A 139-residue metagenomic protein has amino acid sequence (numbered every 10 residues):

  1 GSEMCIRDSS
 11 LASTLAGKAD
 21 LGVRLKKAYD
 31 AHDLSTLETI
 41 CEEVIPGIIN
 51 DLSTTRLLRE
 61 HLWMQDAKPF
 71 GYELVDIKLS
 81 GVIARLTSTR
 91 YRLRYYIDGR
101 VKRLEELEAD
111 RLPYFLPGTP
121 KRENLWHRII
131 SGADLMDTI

Functional and structural regions predicted by a protein language model:
G1-I6, S53-I139: Short, small-residue-biased leader/transition segments that mark boundaries at the very start of proteins
R7-S9, A28, I40-C41: Small-residue hotspots
G17, V44, I48-D51, V82 (+1 more regions): Alpha-helical packing segments of well-folded alpha/beta enzyme cores
L21: Conserved, mostly hydrophobic/aromatic
K26-Y29, D33: Short coil/turn linking the two alpha-helices of tandem helical-hairpin repeats
L34-T55: Short secondary-structure subsegments characteristic of cysteine-rich extracellular domains
